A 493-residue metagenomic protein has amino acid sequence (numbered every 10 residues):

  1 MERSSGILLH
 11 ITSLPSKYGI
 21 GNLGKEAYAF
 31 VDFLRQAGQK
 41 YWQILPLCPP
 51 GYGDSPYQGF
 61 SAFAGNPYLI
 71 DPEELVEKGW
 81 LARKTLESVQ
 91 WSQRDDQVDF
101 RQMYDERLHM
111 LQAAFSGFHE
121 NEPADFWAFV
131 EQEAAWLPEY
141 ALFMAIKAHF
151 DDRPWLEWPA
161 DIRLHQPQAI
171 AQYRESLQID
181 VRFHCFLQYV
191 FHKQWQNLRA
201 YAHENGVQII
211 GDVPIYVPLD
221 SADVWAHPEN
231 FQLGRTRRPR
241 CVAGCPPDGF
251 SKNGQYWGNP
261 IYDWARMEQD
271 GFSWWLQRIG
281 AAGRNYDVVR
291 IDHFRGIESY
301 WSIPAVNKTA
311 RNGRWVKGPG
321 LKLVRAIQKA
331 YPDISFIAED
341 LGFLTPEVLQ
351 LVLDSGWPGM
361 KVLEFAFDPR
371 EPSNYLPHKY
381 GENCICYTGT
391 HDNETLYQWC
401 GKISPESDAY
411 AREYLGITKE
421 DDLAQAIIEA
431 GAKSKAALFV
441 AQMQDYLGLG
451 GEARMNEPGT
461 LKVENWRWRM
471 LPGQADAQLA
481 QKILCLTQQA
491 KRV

Functional and structural regions predicted by a protein language model:
M1-T12, Y28: N-terminal regions that are enriched for targeting/export leaders and immediately downstream pro/stem segments
I7-L9, N22, I44: Active-site-adjacent substrate/metal-binding segments within catalytic domains of carbohydrate-active enzymes
H10, S16, D54-H192, V217-V440 (+3 more regions): Alpha-amylase-like alpha-glycosidases and glucanotransferases acting on alpha-linked glucans and related
K25-P50, N285-Y286: Catalytic domains of carbohydrate-active enzymes, especially glycoside hydrolases
R35, W195-N205, Q328, V352-L353: Surface-exposed amphipathic alpha-helices with a cationic face
L45, Q208-I210, P214, V288 (+1 more regions): Outer-envelope exported proteins of Gram-negative bacteria
H184, Q188-V217: Conserved, well-ordered alpha-helix/loop/beta-strand core segments that scaffold catalytic motifs
L449-V493: In a subset of proteins, long, contiguous C-terminal domains/tails are tracked
